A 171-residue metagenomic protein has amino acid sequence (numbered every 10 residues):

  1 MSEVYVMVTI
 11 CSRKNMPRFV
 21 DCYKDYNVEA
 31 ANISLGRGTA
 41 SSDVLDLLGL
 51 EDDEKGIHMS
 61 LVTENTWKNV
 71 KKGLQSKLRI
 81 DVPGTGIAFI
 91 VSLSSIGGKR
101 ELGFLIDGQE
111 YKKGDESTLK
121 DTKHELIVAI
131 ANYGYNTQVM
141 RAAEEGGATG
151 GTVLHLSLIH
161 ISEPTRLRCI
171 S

Functional and structural regions predicted by a protein language model:
M1-N27, T66: Hydrophobic, helix-prone linear segments
V6-I10, K55-V62, L126-I130, S171: Short, structured motif recognition centered on aromatic/hydrophobic residues
R13, E51-I106: Hydrophobic, ordered structural segments
V20-K24, V70-K77, A142: Short amphipathic alpha-helices in soluble, non-transmembrane regions that often serve as interface/regulatory elements
D25-A31, Q75-P83, G146-G151: A common structural junction motif
G36-V44, F89-R100, S157-S162: Short proline/glycine- and acidic-rich turn/helix-capping motifs at secondary-structure junctions
S92-Y133: Surface-exposed beta-loop interaction hotspot
H160-I170: Single conserved hydrophobic/aromatic residue that forms the stacking wall/gate of nucleotide- or nucleobase-binding
